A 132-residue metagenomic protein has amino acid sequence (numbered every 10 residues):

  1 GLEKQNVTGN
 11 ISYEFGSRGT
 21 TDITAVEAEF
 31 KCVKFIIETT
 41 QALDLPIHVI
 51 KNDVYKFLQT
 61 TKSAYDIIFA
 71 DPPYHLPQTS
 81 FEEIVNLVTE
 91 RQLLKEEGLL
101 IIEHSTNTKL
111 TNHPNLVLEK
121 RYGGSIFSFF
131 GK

Functional and structural regions predicted by a protein language model:
G1-K132: Class I S-adenosyl-L-methionine-dependent methyltransferase catalytic core
